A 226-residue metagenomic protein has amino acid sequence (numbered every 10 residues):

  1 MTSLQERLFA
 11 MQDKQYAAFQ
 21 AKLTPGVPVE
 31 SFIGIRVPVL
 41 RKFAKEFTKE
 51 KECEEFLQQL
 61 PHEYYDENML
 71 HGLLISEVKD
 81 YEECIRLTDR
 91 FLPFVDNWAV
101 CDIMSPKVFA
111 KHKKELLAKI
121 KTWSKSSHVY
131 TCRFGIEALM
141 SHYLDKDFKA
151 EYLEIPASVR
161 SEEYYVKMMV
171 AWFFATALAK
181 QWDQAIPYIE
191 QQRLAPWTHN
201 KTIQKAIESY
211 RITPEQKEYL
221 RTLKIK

Functional and structural regions predicted by a protein language model:
M1-K226: Alpha-helical scaffold domains
